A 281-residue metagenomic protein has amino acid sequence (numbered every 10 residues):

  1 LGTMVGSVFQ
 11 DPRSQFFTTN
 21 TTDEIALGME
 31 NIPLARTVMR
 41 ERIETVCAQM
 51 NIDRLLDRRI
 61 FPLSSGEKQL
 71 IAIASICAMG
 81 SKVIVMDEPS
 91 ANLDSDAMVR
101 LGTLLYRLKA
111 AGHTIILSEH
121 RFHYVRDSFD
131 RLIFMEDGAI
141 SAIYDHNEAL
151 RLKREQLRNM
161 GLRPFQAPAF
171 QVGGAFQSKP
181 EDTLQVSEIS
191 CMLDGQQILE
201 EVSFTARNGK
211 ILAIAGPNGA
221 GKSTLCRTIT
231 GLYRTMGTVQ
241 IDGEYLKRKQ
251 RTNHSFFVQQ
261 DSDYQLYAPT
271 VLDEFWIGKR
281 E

Functional and structural regions predicted by a protein language model:
L1-T3, G237-R251: Conserved ABC transporter NBD signature motif
V38-L55, E281: Conserved ABC ATPase "signature" region
R59-L63, E67: Conserved ABC ATPase signature
I84-D87: Catalytic Walker B motif of ABC-type/P-loop ATPase nucleotide-binding domains
E119-H120: H-loop/switch region of ABC-family ATPase nucleotide-binding domains
A139-L162: Conserved beta-strand-loop-alpha-helix hinge in the C-terminal portion of ABC ATPase nucleotide-binding domains
A215-P217: The feature captures the beta-strand-to-loop junction immediately N-terminal to the Walker
